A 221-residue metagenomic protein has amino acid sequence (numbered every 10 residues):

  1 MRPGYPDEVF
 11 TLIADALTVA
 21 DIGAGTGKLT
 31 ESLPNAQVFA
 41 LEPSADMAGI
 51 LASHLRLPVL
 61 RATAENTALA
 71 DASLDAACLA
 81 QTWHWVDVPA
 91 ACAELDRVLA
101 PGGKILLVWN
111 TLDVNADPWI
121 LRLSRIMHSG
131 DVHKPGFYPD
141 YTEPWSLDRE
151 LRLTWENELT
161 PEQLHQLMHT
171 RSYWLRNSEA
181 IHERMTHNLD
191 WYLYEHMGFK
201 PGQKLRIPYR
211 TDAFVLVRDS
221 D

Functional and structural regions predicted by a protein language model:
R2-L17: Conserved alpha-helix/loop element of class I SAM-dependent methyltransferases that forms part of the SAM/SAH-binding
A16-L17, A36, A72: Nucleotide donor/acceptor-binding cores
A20-N66: Class I SAM-dependent methyltransferase SAM/SAH-binding core
E65-A76: A short acidic, Gly/Pro-enriched loop at the edge of an enzyme's catalytic core that lines a small-molecule cofactor
L79-A80, V88: A short beta-strand submotif of the Rossmann-like class I SAM-dependent methyltransferase core that lines
V86-E94: A short, conserved alpha-helix within the catalytic core of class I
A93-D96, A100-L159: Conserved catalytic/acceptor-binding region of the Class I
G136-D221: Conserved Class I S-adenosyl-L-methionine
